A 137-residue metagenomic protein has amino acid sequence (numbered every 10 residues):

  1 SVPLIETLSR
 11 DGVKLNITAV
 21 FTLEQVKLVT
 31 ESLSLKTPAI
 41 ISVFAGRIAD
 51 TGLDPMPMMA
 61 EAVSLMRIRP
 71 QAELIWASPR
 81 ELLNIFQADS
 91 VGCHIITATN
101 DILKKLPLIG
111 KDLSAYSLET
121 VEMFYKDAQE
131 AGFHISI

Functional and structural regions predicted by a protein language model:
V2-E6, K14-K104, G110-A128: Catalytic alpha/beta core domains of metabolic enzymes, predominantly
I135-I137: C-terminal extensions of enzymes
